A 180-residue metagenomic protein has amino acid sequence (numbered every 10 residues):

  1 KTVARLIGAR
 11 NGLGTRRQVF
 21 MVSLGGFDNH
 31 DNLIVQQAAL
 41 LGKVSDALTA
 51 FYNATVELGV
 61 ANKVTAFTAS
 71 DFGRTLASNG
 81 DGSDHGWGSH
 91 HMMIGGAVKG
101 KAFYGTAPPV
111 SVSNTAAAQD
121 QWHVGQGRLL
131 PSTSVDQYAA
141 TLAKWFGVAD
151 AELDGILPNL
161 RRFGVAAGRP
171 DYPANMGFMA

Functional and structural regions predicted by a protein language model:
K1-R17, M21-N29: Accessory "access/gating" subregions that flank catalytic or transport cores
L13-R16, G26-A180: Feature marks hydrolase-like catalytic cores characterized by long aromatic- and Gly/Pro-rich stretches
